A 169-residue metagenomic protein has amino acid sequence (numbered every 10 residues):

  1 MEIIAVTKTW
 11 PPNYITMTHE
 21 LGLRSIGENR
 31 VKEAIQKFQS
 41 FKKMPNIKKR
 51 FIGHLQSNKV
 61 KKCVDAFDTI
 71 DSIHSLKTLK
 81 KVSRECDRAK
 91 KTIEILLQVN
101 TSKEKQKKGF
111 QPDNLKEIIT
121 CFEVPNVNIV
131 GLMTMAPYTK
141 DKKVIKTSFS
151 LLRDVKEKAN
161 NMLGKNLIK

Functional and structural regions predicted by a protein language model:
M1-K169: Conserved alpha/beta-domain cores
